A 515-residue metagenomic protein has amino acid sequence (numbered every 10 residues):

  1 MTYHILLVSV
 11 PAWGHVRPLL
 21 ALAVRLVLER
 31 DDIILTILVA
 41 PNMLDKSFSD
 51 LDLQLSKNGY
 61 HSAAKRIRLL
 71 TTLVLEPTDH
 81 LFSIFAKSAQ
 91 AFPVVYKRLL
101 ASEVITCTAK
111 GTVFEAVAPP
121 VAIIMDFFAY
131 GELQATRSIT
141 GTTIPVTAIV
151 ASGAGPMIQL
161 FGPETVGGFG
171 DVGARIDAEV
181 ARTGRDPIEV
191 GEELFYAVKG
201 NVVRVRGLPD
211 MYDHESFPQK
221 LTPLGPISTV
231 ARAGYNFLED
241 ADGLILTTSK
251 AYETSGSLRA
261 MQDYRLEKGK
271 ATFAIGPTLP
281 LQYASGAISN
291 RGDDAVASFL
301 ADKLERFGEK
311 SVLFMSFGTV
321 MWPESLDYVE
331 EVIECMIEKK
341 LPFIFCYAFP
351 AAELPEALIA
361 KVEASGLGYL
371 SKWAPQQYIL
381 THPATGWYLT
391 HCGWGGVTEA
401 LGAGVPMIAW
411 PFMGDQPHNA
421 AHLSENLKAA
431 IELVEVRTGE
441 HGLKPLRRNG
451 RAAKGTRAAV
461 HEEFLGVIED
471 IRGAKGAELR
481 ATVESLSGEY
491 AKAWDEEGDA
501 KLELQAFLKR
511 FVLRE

Functional and structural regions predicted by a protein language model:
M1-F237, G243-L246, S255, Q262 (+2 more regions): Glycosyltransferase specificity loop/lid
A251-E253: Positively charged, polar, low-complexity stretches
